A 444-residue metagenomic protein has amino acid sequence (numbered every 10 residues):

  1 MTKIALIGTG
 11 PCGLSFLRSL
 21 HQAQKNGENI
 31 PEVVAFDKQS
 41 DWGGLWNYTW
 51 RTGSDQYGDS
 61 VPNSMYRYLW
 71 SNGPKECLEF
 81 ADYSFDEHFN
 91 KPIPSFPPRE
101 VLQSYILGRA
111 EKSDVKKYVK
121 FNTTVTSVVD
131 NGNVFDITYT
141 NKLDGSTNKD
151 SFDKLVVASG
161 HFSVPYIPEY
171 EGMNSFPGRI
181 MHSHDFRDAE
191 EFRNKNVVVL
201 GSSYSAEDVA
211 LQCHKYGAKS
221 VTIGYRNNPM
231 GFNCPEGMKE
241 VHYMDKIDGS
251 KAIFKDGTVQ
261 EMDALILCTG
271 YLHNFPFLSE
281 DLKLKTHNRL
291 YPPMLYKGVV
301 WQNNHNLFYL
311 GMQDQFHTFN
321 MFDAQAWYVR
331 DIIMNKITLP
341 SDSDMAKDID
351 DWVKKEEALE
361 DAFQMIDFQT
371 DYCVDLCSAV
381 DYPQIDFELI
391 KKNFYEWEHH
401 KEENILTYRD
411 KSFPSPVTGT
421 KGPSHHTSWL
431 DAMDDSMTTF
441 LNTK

Functional and structural regions predicted by a protein language model:
T2-D59, N63-Y68, E87-M345, E360-K444: Flavin (primarily FAD) cofactor-binding/catalytic cores of flavoenzymes
S71-G73: Conserved, ordered domain cores of eukaryotic regulatory proteins
C77-H88: Short, basic/glycine-rich phosphate-binding loops at helix/coil junctions that contact nucleotide phosphates
W352-E360: Long, compositionally biased charged/polar accessory segments in the mid-to-C-terminal portions of proteins
